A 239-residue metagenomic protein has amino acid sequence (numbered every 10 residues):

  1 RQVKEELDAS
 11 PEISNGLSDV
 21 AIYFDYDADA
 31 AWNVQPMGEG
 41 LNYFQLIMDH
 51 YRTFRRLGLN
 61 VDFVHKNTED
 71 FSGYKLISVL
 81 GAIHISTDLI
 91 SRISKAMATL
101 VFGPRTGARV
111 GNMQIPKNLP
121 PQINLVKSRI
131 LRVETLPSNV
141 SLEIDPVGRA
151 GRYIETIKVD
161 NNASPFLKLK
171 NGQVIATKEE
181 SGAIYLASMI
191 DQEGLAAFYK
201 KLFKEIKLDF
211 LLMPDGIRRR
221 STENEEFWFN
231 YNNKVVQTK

Functional and structural regions predicted by a protein language model:
R1-D49, L131-P137, S141-Y153, F166-L169 (+2 more regions): Hydrophobic targeting/anchoring helices
N15-G16, F63-N67, P104-T106: Aromatic-lined carbohydrate-recognition surfaces of secreted/lumenal glycan-active proteins
D19-V20, N60, G182, E225: Residues that mark the start of a beta-strand
A21-I22, F63, S78, V101-F102 (+1 more regions): Structural recognition of the beta-strand scaffold that forms the well-ordered cores of secreted hydrolase catalytic
D27, D62-K66, I184: Catalytic grooves of carbohydrate-active enzymes
H50-F71: A short, well-structured beta->alpha microelement
S72, G81-K239: A conserved amphipathic helix/loop scaffold that creates a polar/acidic microenvironment used either to coordinate
K75: Conserved acidic residues
